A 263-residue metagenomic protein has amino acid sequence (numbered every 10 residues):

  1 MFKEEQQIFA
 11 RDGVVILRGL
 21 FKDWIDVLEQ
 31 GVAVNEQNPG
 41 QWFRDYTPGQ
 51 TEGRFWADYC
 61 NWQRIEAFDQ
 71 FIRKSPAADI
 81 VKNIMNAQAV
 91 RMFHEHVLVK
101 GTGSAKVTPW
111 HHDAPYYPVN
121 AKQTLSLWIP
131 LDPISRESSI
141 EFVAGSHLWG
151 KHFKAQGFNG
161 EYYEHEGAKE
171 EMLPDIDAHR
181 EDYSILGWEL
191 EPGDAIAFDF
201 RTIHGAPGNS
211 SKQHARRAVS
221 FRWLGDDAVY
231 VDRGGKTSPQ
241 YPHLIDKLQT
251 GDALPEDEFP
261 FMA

Functional and structural regions predicted by a protein language model:
M1-R11, I16-W110, Y116-P118, L244-I245 (+1 more regions): Non-heme Fe(II)-dependent double-stranded beta-helix
F21-D23, L98-V99, P115, P133-I134 (+3 more regions): Short, solvent-exposed loop/turn segments at secondary-structure junctions
Q41-F43, T47-Q50, A155-F158, P192-A197 (+1 more regions): Non-heme Fe(II)/2-oxoglutarate
A77, A87, T102-S104, P133-R136 (+3 more regions): Short, charged/polar surface micro-motifs in flexible loops or helix N-caps
H96, H112, I129-P133, F142-A144: Short, structured patches in soluble enzyme cores that scaffold and shape functional sites
D113-P115, T124, G205-S210: Glycine-rich phosphate/pyrophosphate-binding beta-alpha loops
P118-S135, E189, A197, R222-G225: Short, conserved beta-strand element in jelly-roll/cupin
R136-I203: Double-stranded beta-helix
